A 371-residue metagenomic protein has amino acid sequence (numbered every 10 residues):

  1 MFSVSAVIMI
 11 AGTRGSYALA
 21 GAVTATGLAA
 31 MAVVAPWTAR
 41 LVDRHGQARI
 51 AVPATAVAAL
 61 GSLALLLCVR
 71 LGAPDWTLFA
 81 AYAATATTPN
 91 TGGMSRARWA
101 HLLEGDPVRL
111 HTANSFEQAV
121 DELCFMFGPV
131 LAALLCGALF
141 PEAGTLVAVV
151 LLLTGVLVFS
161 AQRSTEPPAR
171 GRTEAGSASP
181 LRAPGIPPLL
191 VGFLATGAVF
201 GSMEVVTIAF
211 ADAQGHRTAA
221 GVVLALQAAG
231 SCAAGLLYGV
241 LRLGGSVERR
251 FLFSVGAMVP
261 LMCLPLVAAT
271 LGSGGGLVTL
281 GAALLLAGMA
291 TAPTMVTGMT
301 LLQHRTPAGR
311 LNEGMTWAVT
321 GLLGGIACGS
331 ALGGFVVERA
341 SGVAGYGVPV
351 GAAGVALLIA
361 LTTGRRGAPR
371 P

Functional and structural regions predicted by a protein language model:
M1-A32, G176-A225: Helix-loop boundary and gating motifs at the non-cytosolic
V33-Q47, C136, A233-E248, V337: Helix-to-loop junctions at the C-terminal end of transmembrane segments in multipass secondary transporters
A56-G72, A257-S273: C-terminal ends and interior cores of transmembrane alpha-helices in multi-pass membrane transporters/permeases
P74, G137-V150, F335-G354: A membrane-interface helix-boundary motif in multi-pass transporters
P74-T91, L194, T279-P293: Hydrophobic core of transmembrane alpha-helices in multi-pass small-molecule transporters, especially MFS/SLC-type
Y82-L123: Cytoplasmic helix-loop-helix junction between adjacent transmembrane helices in 12-TM secondary transporters
P89-E104, T207, P293-T306: Intracellular juxtamembrane helix-capping segments at the cytosolic ends of symmetry-related transmembrane helices
R305, G309-A340: A late C-terminal transmembrane helix in Major Facilitator Superfamily
